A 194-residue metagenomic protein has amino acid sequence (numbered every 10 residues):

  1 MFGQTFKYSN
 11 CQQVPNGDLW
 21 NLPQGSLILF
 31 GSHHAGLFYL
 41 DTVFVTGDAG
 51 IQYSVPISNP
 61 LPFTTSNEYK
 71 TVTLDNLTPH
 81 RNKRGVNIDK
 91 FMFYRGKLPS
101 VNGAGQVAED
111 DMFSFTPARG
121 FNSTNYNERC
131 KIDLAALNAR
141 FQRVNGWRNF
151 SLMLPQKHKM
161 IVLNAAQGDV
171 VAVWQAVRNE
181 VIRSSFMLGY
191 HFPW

Functional and structural regions predicted by a protein language model:
M1-L37: Short N-terminal edge-element motif at the start of the domain
F6-S9, A49-S54: Short regulatory "switch" loops immediately downstream of catalytic or recognition motifs within protein catalytic
Y39-I51: Short beta-strand-centered aromatic/proline hotspots
Q52-W194: Contiguous surface segments at macromolecular interaction interfaces
